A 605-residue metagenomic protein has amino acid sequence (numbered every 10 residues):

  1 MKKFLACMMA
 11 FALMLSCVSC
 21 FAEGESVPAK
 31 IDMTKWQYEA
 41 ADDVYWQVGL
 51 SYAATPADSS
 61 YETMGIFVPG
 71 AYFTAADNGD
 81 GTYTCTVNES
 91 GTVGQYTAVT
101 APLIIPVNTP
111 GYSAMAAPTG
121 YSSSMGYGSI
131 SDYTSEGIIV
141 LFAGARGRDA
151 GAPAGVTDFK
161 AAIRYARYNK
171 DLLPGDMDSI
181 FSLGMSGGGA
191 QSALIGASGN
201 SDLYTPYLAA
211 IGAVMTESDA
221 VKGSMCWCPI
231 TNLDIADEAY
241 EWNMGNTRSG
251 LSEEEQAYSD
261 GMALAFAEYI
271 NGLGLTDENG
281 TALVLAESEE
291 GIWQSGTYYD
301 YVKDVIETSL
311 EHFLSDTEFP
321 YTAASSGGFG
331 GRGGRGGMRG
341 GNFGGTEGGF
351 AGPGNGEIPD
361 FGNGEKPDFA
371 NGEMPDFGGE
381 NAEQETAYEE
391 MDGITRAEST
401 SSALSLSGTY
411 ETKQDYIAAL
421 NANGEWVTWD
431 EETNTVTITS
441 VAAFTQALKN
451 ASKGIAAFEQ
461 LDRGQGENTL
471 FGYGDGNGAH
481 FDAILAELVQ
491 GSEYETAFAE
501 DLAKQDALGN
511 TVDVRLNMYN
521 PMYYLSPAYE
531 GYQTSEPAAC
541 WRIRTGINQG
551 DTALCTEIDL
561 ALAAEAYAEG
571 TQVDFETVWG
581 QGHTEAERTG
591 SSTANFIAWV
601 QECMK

Functional and structural regions predicted by a protein language model:
M14-G24: Sec-dependent signal peptide cleavage junction
E23-G24, S325-E398, R463: Disordered, low-complexity segments in secreted/periplasmic proteins that are enriched in proline
E23-Q95: Catalytic-loop region of hydrolases
M64, D80-T86, Y96-Y112, A116 (+1 more regions): Short beta-strand element of the alpha/beta-hydrolase
G120-V140: Short amphipathic alpha-helix adjacent to the substrate-entry channel of hydrolases
G151-L172, A594-A598: Alpha/beta-hydrolase active-site loop
Y168-T247, S325, G330-G340: Primarily recognizes the serine-hydrolase "nucleophile elbow" in alpha/beta-hydrolase and SGNH/GDSL folds
G372-M604: C-terminal subdomain of alpha/beta-hydrolase-fold enzymes, centered on the catalytic histidine and its supporting
